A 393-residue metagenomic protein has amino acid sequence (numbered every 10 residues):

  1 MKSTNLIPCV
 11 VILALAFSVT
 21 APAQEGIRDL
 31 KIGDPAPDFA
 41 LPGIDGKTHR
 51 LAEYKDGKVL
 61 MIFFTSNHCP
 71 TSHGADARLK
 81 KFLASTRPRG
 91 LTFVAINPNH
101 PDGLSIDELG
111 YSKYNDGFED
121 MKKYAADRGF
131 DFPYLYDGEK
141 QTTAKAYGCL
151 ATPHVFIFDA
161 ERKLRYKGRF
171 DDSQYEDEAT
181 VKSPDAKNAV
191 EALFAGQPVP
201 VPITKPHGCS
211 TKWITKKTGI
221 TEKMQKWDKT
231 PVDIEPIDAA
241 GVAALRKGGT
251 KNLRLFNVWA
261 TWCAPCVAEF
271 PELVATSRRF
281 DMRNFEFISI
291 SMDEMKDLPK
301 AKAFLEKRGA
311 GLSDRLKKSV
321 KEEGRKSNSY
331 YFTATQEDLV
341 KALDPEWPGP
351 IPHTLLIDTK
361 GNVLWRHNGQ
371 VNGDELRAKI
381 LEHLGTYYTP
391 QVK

Functional and structural regions predicted by a protein language model:
P8-S18: Bacterial N-terminal signal peptides
A21-D38, L193, P198-A240, K247-K251 (+2 more regions): N-proximal helix/coil linker or "cap" segments that precede and/or mark the start of modular domains
A40-L60, D233-R254, V274-F280, V340-L343: A short beta-strand-turn-helix
L41-P88: N-terminal, post-signal-peptide region of Sec/Tat-exported proteins
K58-L60, T65-H68, N252-R254, W259-W262 (+2 more regions): Short pre-active-site segment immediately N-terminal to redox-active cysteine/selenocysteine motifs in thiol-based
T65-R78, V258-A275: Conserved redox-active cysteine motifs that mediate thiol-disulfide chemistry, especially di-cysteine Cys-X(1-2)-Cys
Y114-T152, F156-F158, R165, F304-I351: Short, internal strand/loop/helix patches that form the active-site neighborhood or redox-interaction surface
D159-I234, P350-K393: Thiol-/selenol-based redox modules, centered on thioredoxin-like and closely related oxidoreductase domains
